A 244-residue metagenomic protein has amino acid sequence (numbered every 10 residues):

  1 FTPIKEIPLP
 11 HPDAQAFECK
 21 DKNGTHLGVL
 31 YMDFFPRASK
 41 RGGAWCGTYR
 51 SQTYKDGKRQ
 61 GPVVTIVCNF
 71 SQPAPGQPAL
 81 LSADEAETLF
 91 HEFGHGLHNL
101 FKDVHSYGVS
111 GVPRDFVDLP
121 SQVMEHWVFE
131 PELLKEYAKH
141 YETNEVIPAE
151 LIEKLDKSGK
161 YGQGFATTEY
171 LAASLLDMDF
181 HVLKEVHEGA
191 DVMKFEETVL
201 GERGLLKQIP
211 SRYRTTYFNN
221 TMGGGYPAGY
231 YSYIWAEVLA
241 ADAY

Functional and structural regions predicted by a protein language model:
F1-Y244: Cation-handling catalytic/transport regions enriched in His/Asp/Glu
